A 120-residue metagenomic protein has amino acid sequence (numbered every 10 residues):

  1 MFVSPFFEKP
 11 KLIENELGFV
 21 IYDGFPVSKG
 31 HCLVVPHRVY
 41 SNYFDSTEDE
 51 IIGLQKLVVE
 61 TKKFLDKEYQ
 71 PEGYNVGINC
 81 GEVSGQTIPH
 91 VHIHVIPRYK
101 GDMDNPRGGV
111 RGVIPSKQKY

Functional and structural regions predicted by a protein language model:
M1-Y120: HIT superfamily nucleotide-processing domains
